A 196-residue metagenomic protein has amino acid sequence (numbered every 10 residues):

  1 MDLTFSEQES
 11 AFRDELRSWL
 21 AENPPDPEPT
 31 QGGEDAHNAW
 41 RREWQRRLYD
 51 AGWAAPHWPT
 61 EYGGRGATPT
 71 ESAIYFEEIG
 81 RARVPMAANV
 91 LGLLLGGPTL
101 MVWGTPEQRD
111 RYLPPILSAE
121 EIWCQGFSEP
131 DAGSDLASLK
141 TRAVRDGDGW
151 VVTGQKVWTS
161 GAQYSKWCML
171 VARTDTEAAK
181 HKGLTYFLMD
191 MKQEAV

Functional and structural regions predicted by a protein language model:
M1-A11: Intrinsic disorder at enzyme termini
E9, T105, F187: Residue-level signal for inorganic ion chemistry
D26-L48: Short secondary-structure junction/hinge motifs that connect adjacent elements
D50-E120, S160-W167: Internal helix-loop-helix
A119-F127: A short, Trp-centered hydrophobic/proline-enriched beta-strand micro-motif
S134-D135, W150: Hydrophobic, small-residue-rich alpha-helical packing segments that form membrane-like cores
T141-V144: A structural signal for short hydrophobic beta-strand segments in well-ordered beta-sheet cores
T153-V196: A short core secondary-structure module
